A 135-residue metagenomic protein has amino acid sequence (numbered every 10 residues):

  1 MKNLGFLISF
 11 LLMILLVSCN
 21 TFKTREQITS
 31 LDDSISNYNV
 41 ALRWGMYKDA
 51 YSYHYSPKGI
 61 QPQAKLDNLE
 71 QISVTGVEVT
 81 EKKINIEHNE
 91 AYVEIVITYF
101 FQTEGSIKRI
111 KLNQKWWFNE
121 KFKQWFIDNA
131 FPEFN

Functional and structural regions predicted by a protein language model:
M1-T21: Sec-dependent bacterial lipoprotein signal peptides
M13-L15, S73, K121: Short, structurally constrained coil/turn elements that cap an alpha-helix or connect an alpha-helix to the following
V17, K48, K123: Glycine-centered loop/turn positions within well-structured domains that cap or flank conserved ligand/cofactor-binding
S18-W44: Short, low-complexity N-terminal intrinsically disordered segments enriched in polar/charged residues
D32-S34, Y47-Y92: Short solvent-exposed beta->alpha transition segments
I35, N39-M46, H54-K58, F101 (+1 more regions): Sec/Tat-exported extracytoplasmic proteins
I86-N135: Exposed beta-sheet edge and beta->alpha loop/turn motif
